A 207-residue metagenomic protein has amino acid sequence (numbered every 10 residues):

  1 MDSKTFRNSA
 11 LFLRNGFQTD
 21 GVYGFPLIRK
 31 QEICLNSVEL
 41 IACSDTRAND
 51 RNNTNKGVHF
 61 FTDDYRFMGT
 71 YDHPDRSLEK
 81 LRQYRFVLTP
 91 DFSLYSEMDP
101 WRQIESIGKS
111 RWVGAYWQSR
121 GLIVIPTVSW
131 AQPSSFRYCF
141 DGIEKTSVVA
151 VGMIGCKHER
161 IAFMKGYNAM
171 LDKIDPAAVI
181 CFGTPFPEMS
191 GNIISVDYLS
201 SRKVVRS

Functional and structural regions predicted by a protein language model:
M1-D2: Non-catalytic accessory regions used for complex assembly or targeting
T5: Terminal substrate-recognition subdomain of acyl/acetyltransferases
S9-L78, M98: Non-catalytic, usually N-terminal nucleic-acid engagement modules in DNA/RNA processing proteins
R47-R51, V58, G69-V205: Eukaryote-skewed repeat-based solenoidal scaffolds used as protein-protein interaction platforms, primarily
